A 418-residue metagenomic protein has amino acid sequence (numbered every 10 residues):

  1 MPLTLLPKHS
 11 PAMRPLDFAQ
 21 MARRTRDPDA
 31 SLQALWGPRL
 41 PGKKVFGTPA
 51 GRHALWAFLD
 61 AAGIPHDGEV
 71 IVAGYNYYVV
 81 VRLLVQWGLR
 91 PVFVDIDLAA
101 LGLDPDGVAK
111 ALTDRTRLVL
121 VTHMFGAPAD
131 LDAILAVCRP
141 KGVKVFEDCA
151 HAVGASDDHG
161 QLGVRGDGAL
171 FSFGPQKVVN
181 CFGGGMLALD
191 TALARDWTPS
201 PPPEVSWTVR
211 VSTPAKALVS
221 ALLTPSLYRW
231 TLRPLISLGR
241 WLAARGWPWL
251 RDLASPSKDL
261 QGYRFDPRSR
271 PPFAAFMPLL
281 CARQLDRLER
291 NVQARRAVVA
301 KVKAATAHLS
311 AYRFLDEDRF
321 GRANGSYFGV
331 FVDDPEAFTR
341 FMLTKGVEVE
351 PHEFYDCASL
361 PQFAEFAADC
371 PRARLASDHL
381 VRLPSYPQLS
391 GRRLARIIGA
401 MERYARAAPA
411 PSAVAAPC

Functional and structural regions predicted by a protein language model:
M1-P65, W87, R396, E402-C418: Conserved PLP-binding active-site segment in aminotransferase class I/II-type PLP enzymes
S10, A19, P256-L285, R296-K303 (+1 more regions): Conserved glycine-rich beta-strand-loop-beta hairpin in the small C-terminal domain of fold type I
A54, V70, G88, V119 (+11 more regions): Generic structural signal for small/hydrophobic residues in well-ordered secondary structure, especially within
F58-L112, L120, M342: Conserved PLP-anchoring active-site segment centered on the Schiff-base-forming lysine
A99-P199, P203, W207, A215-L218 (+2 more regions): Active-site phosphate-binding strand-loop segment of PLP-dependent enzymes
A192-F273: Active-site C-terminal subdomain of aminotransferase-like
T198, F338-G346, I397-M401: Short amphipathic alpha-helices in soluble, non-transmembrane regions that often serve as interface/regulatory elements
V209-R210, K301, D316-R319, P335-P371 (+2 more regions): Conserved PLP cofactor-binding pocket of PLP-dependent enzymes
